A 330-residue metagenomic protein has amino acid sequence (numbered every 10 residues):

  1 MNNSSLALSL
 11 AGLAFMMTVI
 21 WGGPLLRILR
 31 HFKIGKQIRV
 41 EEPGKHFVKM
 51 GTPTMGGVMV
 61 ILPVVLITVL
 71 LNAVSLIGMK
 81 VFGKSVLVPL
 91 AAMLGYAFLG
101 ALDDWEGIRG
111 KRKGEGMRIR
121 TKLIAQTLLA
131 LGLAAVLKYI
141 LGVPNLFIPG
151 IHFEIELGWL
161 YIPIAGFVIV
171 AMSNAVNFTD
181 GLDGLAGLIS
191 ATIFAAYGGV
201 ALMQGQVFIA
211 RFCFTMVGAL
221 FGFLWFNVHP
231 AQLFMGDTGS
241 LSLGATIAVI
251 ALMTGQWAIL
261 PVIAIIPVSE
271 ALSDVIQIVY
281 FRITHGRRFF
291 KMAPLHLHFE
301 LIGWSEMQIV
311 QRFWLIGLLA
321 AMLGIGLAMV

Functional and structural regions predicted by a protein language model:
M1-V268, L323, V330: "…together with the soluble PPM/PP2C metallo-phosphatase catalytic core" -> "…together with the soluble PPM/PP2C
G23-R39, G57, I265-R312: Membrane-proximal soluble regions of multi-pass membrane proteins
I162-V168, M307-W314: Hydrophobic alpha-helical transmembrane segments
Q308-L327: Final/C-terminal transmembrane alpha-helix of multipass membrane proteins
